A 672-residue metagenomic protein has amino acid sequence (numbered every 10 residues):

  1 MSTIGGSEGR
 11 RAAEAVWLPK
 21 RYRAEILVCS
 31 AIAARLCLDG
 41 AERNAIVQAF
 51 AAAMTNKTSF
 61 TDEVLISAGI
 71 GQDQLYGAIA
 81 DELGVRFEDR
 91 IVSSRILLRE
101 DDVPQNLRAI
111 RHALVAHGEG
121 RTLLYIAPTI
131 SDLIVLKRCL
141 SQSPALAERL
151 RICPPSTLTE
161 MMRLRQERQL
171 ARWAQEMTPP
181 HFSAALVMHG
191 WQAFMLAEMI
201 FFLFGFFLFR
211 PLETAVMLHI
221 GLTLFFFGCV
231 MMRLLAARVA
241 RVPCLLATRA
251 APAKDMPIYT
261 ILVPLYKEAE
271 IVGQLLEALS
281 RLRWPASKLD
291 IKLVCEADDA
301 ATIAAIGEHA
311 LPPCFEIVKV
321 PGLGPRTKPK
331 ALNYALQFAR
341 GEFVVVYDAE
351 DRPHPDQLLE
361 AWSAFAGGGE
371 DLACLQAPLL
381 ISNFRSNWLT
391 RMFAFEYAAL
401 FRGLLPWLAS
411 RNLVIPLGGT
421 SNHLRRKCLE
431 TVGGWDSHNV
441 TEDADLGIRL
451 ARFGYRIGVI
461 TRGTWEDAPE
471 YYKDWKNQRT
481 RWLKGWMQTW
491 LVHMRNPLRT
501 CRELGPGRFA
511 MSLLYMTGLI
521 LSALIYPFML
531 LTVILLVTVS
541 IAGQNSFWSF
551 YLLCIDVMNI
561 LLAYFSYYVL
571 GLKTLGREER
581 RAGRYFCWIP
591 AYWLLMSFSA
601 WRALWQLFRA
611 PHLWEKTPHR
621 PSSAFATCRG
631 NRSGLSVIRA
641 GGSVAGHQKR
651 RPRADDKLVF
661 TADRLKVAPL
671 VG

Functional and structural regions predicted by a protein language model:
V64, E308-E342, P355-V440, T480-V492: Long helical/loop segments within the catalytic core of UDP-sugar-dependent glycosyltransferases, especially the large
I66-A145: Polyanionic, low-complexity intrinsically disordered segments
F206-R233, V239-A253, L514-F608: Membrane-embedded multi-pass helical conduit in multi-pass membrane proteins, especially envelope-biosynthetic
M231-K288: N-terminal signal-anchor transmembrane helix
P257-T260, D290, E430, D445: Cell-envelope/extracellular polymer assembly enzymes that use nucleotide-activated donors
S280-L323: Acidic donor-binding segment of Leloir-type glycosyltransferases
D348-R352, W435-H438, L450: The conserved acidic donor/metal-binding loop of glycosyltransferases
G447-W465: Catalytic donor-sugar/metal-binding loop of nucleotide-sugar-dependent glycosyltransferases
